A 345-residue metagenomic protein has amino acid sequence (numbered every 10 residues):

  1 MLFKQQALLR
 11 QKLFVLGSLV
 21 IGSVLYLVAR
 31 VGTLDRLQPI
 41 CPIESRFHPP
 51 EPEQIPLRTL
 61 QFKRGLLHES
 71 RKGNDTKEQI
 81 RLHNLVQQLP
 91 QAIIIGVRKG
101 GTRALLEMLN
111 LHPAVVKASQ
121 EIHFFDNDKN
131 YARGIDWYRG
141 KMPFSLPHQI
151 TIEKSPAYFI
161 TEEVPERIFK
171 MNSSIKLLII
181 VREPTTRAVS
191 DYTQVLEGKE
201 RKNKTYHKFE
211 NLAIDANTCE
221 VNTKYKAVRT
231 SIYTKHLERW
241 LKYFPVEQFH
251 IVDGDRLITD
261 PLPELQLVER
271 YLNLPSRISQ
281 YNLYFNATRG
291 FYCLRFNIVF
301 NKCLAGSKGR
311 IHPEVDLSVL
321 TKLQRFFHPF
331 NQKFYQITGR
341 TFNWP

Functional and structural regions predicted by a protein language model:
M1-P345: Anion-recognition interface
